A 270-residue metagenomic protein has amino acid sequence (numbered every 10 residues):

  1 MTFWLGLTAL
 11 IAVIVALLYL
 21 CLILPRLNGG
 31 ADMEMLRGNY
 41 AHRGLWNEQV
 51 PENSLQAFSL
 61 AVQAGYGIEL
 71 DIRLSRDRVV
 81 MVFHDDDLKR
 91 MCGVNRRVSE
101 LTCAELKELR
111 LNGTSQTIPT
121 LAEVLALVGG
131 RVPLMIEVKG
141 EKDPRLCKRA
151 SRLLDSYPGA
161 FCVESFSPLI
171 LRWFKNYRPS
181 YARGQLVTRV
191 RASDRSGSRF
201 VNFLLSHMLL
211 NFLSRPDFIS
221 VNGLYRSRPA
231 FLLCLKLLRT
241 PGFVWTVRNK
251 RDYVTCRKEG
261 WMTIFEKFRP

Functional and structural regions predicted by a protein language model:
T2-P270: Phosphate-group recognition and catalysis centered on beta-loop-alpha active-site segments
